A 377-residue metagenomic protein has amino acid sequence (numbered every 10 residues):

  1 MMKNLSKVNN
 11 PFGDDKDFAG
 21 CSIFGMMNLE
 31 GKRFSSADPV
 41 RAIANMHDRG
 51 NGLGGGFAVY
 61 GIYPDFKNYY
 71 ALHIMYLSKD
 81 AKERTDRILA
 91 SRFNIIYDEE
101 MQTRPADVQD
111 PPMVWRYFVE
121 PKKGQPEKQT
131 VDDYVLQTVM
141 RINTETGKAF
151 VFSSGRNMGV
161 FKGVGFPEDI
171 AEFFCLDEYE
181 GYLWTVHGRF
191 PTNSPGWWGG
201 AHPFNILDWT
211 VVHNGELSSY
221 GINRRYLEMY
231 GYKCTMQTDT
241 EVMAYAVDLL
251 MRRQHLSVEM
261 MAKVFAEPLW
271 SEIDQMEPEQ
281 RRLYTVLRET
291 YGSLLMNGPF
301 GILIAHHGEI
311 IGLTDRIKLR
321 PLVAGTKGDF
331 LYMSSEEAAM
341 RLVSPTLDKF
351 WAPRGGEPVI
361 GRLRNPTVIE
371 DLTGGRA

Functional and structural regions predicted by a protein language model:
M1-A377: Conserved short alpha-helical segments that host acidic/polar catalytic motifs at enzyme active sites
